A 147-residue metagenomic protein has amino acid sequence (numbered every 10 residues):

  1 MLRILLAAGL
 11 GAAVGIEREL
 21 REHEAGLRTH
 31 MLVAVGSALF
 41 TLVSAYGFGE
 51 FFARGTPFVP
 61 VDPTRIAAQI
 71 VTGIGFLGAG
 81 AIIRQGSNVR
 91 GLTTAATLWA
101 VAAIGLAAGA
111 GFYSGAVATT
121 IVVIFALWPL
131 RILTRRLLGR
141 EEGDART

Functional and structural regions predicted by a protein language model:
M1-F58, D62-T64: Alpha-helical transmembrane segments and their membrane-interface boundaries that form or gate the permeation pathway
G11-V14, S37-T41, A45, I74-A81 (+1 more regions): Alpha-helical transmembrane segments of multi-pass membrane proteins
A12-E24, F76-R90, I132-R135: C-terminal ends of transmembrane helices
G15, F58-V71, T94, F125-L137: Alpha-helical membrane-embedding segments and immediately adjacent membrane-interface amphipathic helices
L32-L42, A96-G109: Small-residue-rich segments of transmembrane alpha-helices in multi-pass membrane proteins, especially helix faces
T64-R65, G109-G111: Individual transmembrane alpha-helices with interfacial aromatic-anchor signatures
I70, R90-V101: Short hydrophobic alpha-helical membrane-embedded segments
F112-T147: Canonical alpha-helical transmembrane segment with a positive-inside/aromatic-interface signature
